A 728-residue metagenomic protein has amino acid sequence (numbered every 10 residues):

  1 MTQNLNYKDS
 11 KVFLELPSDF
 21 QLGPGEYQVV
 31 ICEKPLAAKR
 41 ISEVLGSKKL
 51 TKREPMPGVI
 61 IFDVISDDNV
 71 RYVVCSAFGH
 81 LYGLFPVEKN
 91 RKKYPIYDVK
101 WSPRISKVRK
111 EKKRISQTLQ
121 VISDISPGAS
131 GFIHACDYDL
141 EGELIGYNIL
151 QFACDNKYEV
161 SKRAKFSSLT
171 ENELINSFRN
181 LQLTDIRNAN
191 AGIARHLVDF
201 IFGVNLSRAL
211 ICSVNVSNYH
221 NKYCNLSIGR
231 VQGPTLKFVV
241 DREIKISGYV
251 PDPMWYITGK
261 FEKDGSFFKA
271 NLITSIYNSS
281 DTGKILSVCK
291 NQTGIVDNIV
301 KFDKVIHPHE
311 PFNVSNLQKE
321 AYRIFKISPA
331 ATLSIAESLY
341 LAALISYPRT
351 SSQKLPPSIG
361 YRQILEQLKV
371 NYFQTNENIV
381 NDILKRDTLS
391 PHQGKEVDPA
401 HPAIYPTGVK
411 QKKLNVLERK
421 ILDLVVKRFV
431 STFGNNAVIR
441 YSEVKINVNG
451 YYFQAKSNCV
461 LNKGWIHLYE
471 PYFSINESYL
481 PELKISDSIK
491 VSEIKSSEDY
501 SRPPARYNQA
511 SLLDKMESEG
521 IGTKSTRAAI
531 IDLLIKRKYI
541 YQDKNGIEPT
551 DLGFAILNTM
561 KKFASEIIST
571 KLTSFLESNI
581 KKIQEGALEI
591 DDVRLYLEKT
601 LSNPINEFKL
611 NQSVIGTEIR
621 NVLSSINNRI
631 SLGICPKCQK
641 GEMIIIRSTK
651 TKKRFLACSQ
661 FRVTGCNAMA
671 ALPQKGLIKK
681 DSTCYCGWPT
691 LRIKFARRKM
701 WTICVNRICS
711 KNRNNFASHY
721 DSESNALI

Functional and structural regions predicted by a protein language model:
M1-V204, G283, S478, S492 (+1 more regions): Intrinsically disordered, low-complexity regulatory segments
T2-V29, I115, F152, T184 (+5 more regions): Basic, low-complexity terminal or inter-domain segments flanking catalytic cores
E26-V29, C136-D139, Y223-N225, K301-E310 (+4 more regions): Conserved short loop/turn motifs at secondary-structure junctions
K52-K89, G233-Y277, S431-S478, A657: Structured, non-catalytic alpha/beta "coupling" segments that mediate domain-domain communication and provide generic
R114, P127-G128, L169-F261, K301-V305: C-terminal or mid-to-C-terminal helical accessory/interaction module adjacent to the motor/catalytic core
L183, S279-F312, Q318, D487: Metal- or metallocofactor-binding catalytic centers and their adjacent structured scaffolds across diverse enzyme
D297-V300, H307-A321, S346-T350, P503-K515 (+1 more regions): Short acidic, hydrophobic short linear motifs in intrinsically disordered regions
